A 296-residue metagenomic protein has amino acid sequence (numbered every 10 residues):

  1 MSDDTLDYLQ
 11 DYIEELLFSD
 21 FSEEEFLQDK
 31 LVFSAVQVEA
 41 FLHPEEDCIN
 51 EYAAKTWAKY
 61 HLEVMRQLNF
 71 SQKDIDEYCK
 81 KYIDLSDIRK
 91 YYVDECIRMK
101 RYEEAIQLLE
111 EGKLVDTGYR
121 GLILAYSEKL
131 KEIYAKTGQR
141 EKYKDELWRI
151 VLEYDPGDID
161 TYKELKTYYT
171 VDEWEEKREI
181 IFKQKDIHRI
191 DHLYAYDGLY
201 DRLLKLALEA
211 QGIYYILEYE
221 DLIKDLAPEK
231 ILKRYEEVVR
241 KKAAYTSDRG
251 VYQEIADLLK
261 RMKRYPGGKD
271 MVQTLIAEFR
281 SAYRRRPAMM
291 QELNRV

Functional and structural regions predicted by a protein language model:
M1-V296: Eukaryote-biased, non-catalytic alpha-solenoid scaffold regions
